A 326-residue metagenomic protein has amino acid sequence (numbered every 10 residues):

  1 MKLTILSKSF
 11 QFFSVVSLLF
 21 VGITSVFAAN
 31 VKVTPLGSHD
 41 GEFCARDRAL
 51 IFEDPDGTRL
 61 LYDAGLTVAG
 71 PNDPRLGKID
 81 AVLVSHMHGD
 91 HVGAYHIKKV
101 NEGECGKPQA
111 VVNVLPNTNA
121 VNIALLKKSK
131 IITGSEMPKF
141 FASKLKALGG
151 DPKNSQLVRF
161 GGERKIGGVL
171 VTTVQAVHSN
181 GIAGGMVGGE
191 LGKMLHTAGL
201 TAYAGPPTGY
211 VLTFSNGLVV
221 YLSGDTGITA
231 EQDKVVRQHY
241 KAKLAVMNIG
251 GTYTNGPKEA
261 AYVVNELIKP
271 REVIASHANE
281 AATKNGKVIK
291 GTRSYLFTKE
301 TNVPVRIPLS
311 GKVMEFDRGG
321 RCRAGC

Functional and structural regions predicted by a protein language model:
K2-S14: Bacterial N-terminal signal peptides that target proteins for export
Q11-S25: Bacterial N-terminal signal peptides
A29-V33, D54-R59, E163-T172, T213-V220: Beta-strand-turn-beta hairpins that frame and shape the catalytic cleft of phosphate-ester-processing enzymes
S38-V121, N180-L200, G227-Q238: Pre-active-site segment of Zn-dependent metallo-hydrolases
G41-R46, V68-A69, H88-G93, M137-F141 (+6 more regions): Active-site environment of divalent metal-dependent phosphoester hydrolases
L61-G65, I79-Y95, I132-S135, Y221-T226 (+3 more regions): Active-site neighborhood of phospho(di)ester-bond hydrolases with catalytic His/Asp-centered motifs
G65-D73, K193-E266: Active-site-proximal loop/helix segments of hydrolase catalytic cores
L125-I132, A142-R164, V236-Q238, A261-C326: Binuclear metal-ion centers of metallo-dependent hydrolases, dominated by the metallo-beta-lactamase
